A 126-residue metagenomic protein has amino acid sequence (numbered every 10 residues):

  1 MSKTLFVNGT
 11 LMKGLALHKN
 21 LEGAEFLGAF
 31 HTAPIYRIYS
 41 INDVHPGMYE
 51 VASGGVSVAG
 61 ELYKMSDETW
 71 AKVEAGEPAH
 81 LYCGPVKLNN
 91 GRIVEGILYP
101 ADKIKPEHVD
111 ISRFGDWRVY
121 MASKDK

Functional and structural regions predicted by a protein language model:
S2-K126: Glycine-aromatic micro-motifs
